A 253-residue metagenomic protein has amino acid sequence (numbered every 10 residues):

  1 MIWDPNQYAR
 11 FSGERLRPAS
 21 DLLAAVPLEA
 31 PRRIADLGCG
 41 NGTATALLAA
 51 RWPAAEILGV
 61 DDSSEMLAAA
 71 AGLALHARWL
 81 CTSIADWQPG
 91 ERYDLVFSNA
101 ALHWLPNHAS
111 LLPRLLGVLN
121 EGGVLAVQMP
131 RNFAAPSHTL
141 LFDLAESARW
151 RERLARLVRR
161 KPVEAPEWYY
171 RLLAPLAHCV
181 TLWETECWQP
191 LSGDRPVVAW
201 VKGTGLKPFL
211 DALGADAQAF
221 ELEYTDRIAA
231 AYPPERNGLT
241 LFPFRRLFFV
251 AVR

Functional and structural regions predicted by a protein language model:
M1-E14: Class I SAM-dependent methyltransferase Rossmann-like catalytic core, especially the SAM/SAH-binding loop
E14-R32, L47: Conserved alpha-helix/loop element of class I SAM-dependent methyltransferases that forms part of the SAM/SAH-binding
R33-W87: Class I SAM-dependent methyltransferase SAM/SAH-binding core
N41-T43, L157-R253: Conserved Class I S-adenosyl-L-methionine
A85-V96: A short acidic, Gly/Pro-enriched loop at the edge of an enzyme's catalytic core that lines a small-molecule cofactor
L95-A109, R131: A short SAM/SAH-binding and catalytic strip from SAM-dependent methyltransferases
A109-V124: A short glycine-rich, Lys/Arg-flanked "PGG" loop and its adjoining helix->strand segment in the class I
V124-R151: Conserved class I S-adenosyl-L-methionine
